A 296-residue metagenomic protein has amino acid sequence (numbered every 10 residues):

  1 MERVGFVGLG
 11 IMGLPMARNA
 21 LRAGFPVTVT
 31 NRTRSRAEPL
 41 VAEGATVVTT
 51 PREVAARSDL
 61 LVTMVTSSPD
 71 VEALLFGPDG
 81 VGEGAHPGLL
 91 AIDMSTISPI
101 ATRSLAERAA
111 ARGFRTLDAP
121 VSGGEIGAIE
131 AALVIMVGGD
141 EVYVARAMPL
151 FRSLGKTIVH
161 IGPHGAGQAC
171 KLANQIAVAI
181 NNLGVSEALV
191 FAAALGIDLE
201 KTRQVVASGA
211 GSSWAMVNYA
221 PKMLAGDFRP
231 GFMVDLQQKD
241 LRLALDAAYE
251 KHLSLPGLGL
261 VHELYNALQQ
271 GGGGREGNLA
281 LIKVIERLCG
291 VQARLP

Functional and structural regions predicted by a protein language model:
M1-T63, L89, M94, E125: NAD(P)+-binding Rossmann beta1-loop-alpha1 motif at the extreme N-terminus of oxidoreductases
V4, I97-Q175, A179: Rossmann-fold dinucleotide-binding core
V27, V47, T116-L117, I158 (+2 more regions): Hydrophobic beta-strand scaffold residues
P51-A56, L60, S68-L133: Rossmann-like NAD(P)(H) cofactor-binding subdomain of soluble oxidoreductases
E130-G138, V159, P163-L195, V206-N218 (+1 more regions): Active-site-proximal catalytic alpha-helix in oxidoreductases
H164, Q168, S212-A280, P296: Interdomain hinge/lid region at the active-site interface of Rossmann-like NAD(P)-dependent oxidoreductases
